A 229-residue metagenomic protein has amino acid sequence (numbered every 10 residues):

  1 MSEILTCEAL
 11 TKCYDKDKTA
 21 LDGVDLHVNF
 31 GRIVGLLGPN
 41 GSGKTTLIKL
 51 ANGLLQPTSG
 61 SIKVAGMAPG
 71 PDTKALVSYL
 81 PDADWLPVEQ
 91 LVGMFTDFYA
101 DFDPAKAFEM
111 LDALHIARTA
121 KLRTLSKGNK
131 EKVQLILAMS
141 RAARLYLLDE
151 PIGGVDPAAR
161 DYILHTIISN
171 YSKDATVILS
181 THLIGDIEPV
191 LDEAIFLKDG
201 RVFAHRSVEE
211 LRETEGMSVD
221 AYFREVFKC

Functional and structural regions predicted by a protein language model:
L5, A20-G23: Conserved structural motif at the start of ABC-family nucleotide-binding domains
L37-P39: The feature captures the beta-strand-to-loop junction immediately N-terminal to the Walker
N52: Helix-to-loop junction immediately C-terminal to a conserved catalytic motif
S59-T73: Conserved ABC transporter NBD signature motif
A83-V133: ABC-family P-loop ATPase nucleotide-binding domains
Y146-E150: Catalytic Walker B motif of ABC-type/P-loop ATPase nucleotide-binding domains
H205-R206: ABC ATPase "signature
